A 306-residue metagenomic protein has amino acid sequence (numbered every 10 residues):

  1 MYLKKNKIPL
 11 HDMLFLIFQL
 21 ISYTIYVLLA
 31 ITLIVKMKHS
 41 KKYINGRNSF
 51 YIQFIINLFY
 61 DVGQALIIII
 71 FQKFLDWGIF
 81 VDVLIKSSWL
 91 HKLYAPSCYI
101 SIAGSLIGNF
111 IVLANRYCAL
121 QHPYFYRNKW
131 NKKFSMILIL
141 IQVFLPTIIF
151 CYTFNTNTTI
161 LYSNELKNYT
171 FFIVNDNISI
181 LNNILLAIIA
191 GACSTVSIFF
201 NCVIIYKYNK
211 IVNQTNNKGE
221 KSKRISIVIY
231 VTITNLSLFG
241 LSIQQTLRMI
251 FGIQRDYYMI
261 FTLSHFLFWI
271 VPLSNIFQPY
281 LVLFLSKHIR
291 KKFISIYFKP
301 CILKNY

Functional and structural regions predicted by a protein language model:
M1-Y306: Seven-transmembrane-like multi-pass membrane architecture, highlighting hydrophobic TM helices and the outer-facing
